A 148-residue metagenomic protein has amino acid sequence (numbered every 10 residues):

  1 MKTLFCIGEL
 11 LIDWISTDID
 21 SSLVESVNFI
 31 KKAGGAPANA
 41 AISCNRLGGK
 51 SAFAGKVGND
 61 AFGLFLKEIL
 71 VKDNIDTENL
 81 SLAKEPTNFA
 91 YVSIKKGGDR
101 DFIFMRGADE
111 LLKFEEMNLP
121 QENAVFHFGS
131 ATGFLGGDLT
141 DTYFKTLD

Functional and structural regions predicted by a protein language model:
M1-C6, I69-V71, D99-D148: Ribokinase/PfkB-type carbohydrate-kinase core domain
M1-D73: Glycine-rich phosphate/adenosyl-contacting loop at the front of the ribokinase-like
I42, F89-S93: Short beta-strand scaffold segments in enzyme catalytic cores
G55, L80, L135: Glycine- and other small-residue-rich loops at beta-strand/loop junctions that grip anionic moieties
F62-G63, T87-F89: Short secondary-structure boundary/hinge segments and terminal tails
K67-P86, K95: A glycine-rich helix N-cap at a beta->alpha junction
